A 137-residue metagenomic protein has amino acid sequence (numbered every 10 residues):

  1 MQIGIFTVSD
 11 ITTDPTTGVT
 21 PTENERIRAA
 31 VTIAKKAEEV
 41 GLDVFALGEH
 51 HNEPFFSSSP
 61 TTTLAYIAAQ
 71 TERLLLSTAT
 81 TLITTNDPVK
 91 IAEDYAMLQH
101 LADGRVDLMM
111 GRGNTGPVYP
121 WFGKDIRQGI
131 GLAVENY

Functional and structural regions predicted by a protein language model:
M1-L75: N-terminal beta1-alpha1-beta2 module of alpha/beta enzyme domains
Q2-E23, T85-Y137: Flexible, glycine-rich active-site loops centered on histidine and acidic residues that chelate a metal or position
G48, A79, M109-G111: Structural motif
P54, T78-N86: Active-site nucleophile and cofactor-binding loops and adjacent substrate-binding regions of central metabolic enzymes
F56-P60, T84, I91: Generic structural signal for well-ordered secondary structure
